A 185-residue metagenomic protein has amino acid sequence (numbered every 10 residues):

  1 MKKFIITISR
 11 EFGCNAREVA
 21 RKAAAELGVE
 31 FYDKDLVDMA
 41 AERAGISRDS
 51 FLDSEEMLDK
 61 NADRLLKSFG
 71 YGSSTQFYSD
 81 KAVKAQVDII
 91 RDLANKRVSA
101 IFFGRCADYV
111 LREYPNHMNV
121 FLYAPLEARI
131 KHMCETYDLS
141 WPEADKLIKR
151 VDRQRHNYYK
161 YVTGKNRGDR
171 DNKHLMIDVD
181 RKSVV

Functional and structural regions predicted by a protein language model:
K2-E11, V98: Pre-Walker A (Motif I) flank of P-loop NTPase domains
I8-R21: Glycine-rich phosphate-binding P-loop
E30-A41: Short beta-strand-centered segment that lines the nucleotide-binding/catalytic pocket of NTP-utilizing
A41-S99: ATP-dependent small-molecule kinase phosphotransfer cores that center on conserved nucleotide phosphate-binding segments
I89-Y137: ATP-dependent NMP and nucleoside kinases share a basic, alpha-helical "lid"
L111-R112, R167-D171: Short, flexible turn/loop "capping" segments at secondary-structure junctions
V120-T163: A glycine- and Lys/Arg-enriched "phosphate-lid" helix/loop adjacent to the NTP-binding pocket of small-molecule kinases
V184-V185: Conserved small/polar residues in nucleotide/adenosyl-binding loops
